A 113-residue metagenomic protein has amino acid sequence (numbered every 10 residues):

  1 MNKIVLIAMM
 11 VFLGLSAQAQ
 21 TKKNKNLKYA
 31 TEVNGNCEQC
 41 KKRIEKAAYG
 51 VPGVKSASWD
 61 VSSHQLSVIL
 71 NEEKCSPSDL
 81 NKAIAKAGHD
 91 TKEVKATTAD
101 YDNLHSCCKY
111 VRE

Functional and structural regions predicted by a protein language model:
M1-K25: Bacterial Sec-dependent N-terminal signal peptides
K23-G35: Short glycine-/aliphatic-rich beta-strand segments at the starts of folded cytosolic domains
N36-G50: Short amphipathic alpha-helix segments
R43-K46, D79-A87: Short amphipathic alpha-helices in soluble, non-transmembrane regions that often serve as interface/regulatory elements
A48-D60: Short acidic amphipathic segments
N71-C75: Helix N-cap motif at beta-to-alpha junctions
G88-D100: Conserved short beta-strand edge segments in small beta-sheet-based binding/regulatory domains
D102-E113: Short, low-order "capping/linker" segments at domain edges
